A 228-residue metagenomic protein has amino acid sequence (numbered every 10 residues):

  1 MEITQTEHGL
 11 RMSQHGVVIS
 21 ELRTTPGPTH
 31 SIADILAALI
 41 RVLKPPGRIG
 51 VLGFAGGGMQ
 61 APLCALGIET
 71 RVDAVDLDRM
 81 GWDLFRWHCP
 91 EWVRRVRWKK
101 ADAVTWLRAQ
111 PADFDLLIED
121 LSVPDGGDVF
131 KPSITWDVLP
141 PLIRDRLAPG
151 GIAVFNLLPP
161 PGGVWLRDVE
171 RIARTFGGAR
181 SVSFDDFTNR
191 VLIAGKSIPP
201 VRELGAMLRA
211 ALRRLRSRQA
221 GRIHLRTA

Functional and structural regions predicted by a protein language model:
M1-E7, R11-S31, A38-V42, D185-A228: SAM/dcSAM-binding transferase cores
G16-V18, L121-D125, L157: Short, histidine-centered active-site or binding-site loop motifs used for metal coordination, general acid-base
T25-R146, G150, G162-G163, V169 (+2 more regions): The AdoMet/dcAdoMet-binding core of the Class I SAM-like
E69-R71, V93-R95, G150, F176-G178 (+1 more regions): A generic structural signal for alpha->beta connector loops
G127, D168-V182, G195-P199: A SAM-dependent methyltransferase catalytic signature shared across enzymes that methylate proteins
G150-L157: Conserved beta-strand signature within the Rossmann-like core of class I S-adenosyl-L-methionine
L158-P159, R180: Short, glycine/charged-rich beta-strand-loop motifs at protein surfaces that mediate ligand recognition and catalysis
P160-G162, I198-P199: Short Gly/Pro-enriched loop/turn and capping motifs at secondary-structure junctions
